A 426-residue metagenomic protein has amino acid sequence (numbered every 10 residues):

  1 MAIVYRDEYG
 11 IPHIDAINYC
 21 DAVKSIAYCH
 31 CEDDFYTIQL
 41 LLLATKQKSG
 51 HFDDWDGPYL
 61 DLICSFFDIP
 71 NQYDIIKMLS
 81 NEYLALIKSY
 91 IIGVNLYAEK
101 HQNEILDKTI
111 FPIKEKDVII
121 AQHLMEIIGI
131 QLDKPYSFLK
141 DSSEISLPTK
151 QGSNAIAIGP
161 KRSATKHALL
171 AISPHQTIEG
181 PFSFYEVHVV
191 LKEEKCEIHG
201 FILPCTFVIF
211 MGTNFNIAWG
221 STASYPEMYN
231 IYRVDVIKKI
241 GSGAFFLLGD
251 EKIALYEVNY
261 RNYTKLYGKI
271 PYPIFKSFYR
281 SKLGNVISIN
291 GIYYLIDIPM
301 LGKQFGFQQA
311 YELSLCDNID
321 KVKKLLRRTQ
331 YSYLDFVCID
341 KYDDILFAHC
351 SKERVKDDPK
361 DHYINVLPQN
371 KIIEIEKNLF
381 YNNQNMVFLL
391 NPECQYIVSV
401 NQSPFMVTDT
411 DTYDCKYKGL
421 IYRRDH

Functional and structural regions predicted by a protein language model:
A2-G180, L191-V208: Substrate-recognition/specificity elements adjacent to catalytic centers across diverse enzyme folds
I11, N18-C20, R162-A164, P174-T177 (+9 more regions): Short, glycine-/Ser/Thr-/acidic-enriched flexible segments
D15-I17, K24-I26, D107, A171 (+7 more regions): Short, solvent-exposed loop/turn and secondary-structure capping segments
S25, Q72-A85, D297, F307-L313 (+1 more regions): Second-shell loop/turn segments in exported
I158, T165-G180, G306-R327, V337-C338 (+2 more regions): Extended catalytic/binding region for NAD+/ADP-ribose chemistry, centered on the ART fold
L191-E193, I198-I202, G212-I217, S221-K371: Glycine- and hydrophobic-rich flexible loops that cap the catalytic core of alpha/beta enzyme folds
Y331-H426: Hydrophobic alpha-helical segments
